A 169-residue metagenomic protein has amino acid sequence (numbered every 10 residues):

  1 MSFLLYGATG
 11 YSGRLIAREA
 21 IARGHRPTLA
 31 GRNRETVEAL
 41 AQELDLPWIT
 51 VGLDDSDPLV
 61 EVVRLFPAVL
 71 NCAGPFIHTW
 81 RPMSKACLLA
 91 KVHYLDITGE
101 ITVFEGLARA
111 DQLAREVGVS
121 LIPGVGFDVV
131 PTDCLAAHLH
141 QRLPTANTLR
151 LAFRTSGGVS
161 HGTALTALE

Functional and structural regions predicted by a protein language model:
F3-H25: N-terminal Rossmann NAD(P)H-binding glycine-rich loop of SDR-like oxidoreductase domains
T28-L29, L95: Conserved beta-strand positions in the Rossmann-like core of class I SAM-dependent methyltransferases
A30-R34, G52-L53: N-terminal Rossmann-fold cofactor-binding loop
E38-P47, A110: Short, conserved SAM-binding/catalytic segment of Class I S-adenosyl-L-methionine-dependent methyltransferases
I49-T79, M83: Conserved Rossmann-fold cofactor-binding substructure of NAD(P)-dependent oxidoreductases
P75, A86-F104: ADP-ribose/adenylate-binding Rossmann-like module
I97-S120: Rossmann-fold NAD(P)-binding glycine/threonine-rich loop
G126-D128, T132-E169: Conserved anion/nucleotide-ligand pocket segment
